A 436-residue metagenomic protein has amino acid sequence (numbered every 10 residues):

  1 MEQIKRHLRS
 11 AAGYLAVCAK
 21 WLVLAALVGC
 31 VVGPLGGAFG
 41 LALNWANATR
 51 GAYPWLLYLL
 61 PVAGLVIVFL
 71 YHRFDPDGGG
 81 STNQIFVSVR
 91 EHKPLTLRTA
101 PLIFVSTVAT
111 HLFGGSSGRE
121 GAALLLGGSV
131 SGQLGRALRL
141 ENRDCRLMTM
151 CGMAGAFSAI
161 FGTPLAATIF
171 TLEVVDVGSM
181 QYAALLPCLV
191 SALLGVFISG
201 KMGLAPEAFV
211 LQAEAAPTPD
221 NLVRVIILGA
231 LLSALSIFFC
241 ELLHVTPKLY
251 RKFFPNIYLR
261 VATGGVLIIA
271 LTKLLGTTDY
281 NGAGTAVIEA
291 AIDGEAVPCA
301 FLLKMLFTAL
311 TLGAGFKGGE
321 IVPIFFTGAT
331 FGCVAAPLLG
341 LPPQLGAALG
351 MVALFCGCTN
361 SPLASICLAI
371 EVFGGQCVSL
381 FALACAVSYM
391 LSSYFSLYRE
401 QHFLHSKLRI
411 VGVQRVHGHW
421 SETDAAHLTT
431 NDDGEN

Functional and structural regions predicted by a protein language model:
M1-N436: Alpha-helical transmembrane segments and immediately membrane-proximal extracytoplasmic
